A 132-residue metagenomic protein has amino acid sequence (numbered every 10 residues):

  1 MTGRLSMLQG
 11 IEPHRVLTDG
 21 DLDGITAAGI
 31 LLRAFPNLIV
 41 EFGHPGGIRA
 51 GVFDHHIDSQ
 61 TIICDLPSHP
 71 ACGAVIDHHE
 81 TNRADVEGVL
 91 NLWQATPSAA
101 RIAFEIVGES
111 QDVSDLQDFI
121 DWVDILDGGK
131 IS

Functional and structural regions predicted by a protein language model:
M1-S132: Replace "Mg2+/Mn2+-dependent" with "divalent metal-dependent
